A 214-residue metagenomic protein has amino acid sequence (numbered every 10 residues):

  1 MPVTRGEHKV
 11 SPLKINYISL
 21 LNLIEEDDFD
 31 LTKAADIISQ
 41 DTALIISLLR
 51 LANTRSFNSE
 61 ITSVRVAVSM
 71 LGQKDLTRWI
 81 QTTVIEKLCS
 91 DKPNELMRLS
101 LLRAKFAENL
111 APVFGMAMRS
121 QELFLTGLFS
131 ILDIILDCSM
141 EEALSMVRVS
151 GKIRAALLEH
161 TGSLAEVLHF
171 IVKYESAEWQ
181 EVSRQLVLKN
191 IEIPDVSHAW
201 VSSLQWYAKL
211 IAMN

Functional and structural regions predicted by a protein language model:
M1-N214: Conserved alpha-helical "signature site" that marks functionally important helical segments or helix/loop junctions
